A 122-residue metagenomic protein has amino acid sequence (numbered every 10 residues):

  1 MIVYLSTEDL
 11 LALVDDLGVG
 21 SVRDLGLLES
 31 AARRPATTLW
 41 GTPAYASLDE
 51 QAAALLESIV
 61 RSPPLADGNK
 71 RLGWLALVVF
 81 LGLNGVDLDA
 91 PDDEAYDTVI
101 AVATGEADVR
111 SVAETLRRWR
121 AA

Functional and structural regions predicted by a protein language model:
M1-A122: FIC/Doc superfamily catalytic core
